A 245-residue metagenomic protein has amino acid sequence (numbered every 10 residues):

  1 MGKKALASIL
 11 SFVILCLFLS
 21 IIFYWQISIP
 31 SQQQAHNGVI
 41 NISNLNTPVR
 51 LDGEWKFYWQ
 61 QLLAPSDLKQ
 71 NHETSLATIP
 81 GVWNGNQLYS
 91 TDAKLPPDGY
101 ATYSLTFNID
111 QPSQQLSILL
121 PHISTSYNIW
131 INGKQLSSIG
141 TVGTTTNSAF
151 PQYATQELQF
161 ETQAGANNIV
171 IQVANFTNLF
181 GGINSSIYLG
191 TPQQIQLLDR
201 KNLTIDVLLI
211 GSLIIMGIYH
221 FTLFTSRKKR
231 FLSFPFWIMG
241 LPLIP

Functional and structural regions predicted by a protein language model:
M1-A7, Q196-I210, S226, R230-S233: Membrane-water interface of alpha-helical transmembrane segments
G2-S113: Extended carbohydrate-recognition surfaces in non-catalytic/accessory domains of CAZymes and lectin-like proteins
G53, Y103-L105, I118, Q156-L158 (+1 more regions): Hydrophobic residues positioned within well-ordered beta-strands of beta-sheet architectures
H72-N86, T91, K134-A154: Solvent-exposed beta-strand/loop surfaces of large extracellular or lumenal domains
F107-N132, I169-I171: Aromatic-lined ligand-binding clefts that engage carbohydrates, nucleic acids, or primary amines
Q114-Q115, L120-P121, W130, T146-Q159: Membrane-interface helix/helix-cap signal primarily in integral membrane proteins
F150-G211: An acidic-aromatic loop/edge-strand motif
L209-L223, F234-P245: Hydrophobic alpha-helical transmembrane segments of multi-pass membrane proteins
